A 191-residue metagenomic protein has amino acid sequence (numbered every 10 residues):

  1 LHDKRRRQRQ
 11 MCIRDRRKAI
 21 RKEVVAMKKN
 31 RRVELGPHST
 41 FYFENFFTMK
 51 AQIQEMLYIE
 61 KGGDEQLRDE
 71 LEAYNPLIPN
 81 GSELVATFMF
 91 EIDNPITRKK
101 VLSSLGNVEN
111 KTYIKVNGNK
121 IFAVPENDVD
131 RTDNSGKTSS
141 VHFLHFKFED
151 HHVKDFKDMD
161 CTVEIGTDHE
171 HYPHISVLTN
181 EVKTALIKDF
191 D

Functional and structural regions predicted by a protein language model:
L1-I13: Single conserved hydrophobic/aromatic residue that forms the stacking wall/gate of nucleotide- or nucleobase-binding
E23-A26, E65-P76, I121-R131: Short amphipathic beta-strand starts and helix->beta connectors
K29-N30, T48, L144: Catalytic core of tubulin tyrosine ligase-like
E44-V85: A glycine-rich, hydrophobic loop/mini-helix early in the fold
I78, S82, T87-D155, M159: Long, charge-patterned amphipathic alpha-helical coiled-coil/hairpin "stalk" segments used as oligomerization
E149-V177, E181: Mixed-charge, glycine-accented linear interaction segment located at domain edges/termini
L178-D191: Protruding loop/beta-arch "assembly-hinge" segments enriched in small, turn-prone residues
